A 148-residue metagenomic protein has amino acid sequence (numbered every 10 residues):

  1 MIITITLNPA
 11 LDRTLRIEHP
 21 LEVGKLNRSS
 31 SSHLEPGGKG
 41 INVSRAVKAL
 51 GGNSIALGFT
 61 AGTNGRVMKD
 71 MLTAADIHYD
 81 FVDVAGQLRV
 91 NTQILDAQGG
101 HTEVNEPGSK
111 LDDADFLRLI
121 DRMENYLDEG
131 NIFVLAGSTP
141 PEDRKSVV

Functional and structural regions predicted by a protein language model:
M1-L57, R66-V67: Glycine-rich phosphate/adenosyl-contacting loop at the front of the ribokinase-like
I5-L7, F81, V134-L135: General beta-strand structural signal in soluble alpha/beta enzymes
V23-K25, A49-I132: Conserved N-terminal subdomain of the carbohydrate kinase-like
L26-S31, E106-P107, A136-S138: Short, basic, glycine/proline-bearing loop/turn elements
S109-D112, T139-D143: Short, small-residue-enriched loops and turns at beta-alpha junctions that line or gate enzyme active sites
G130-E142: Short acidic, glycine-rich surface-loop motifs adjacent to enzyme active sites
V147-V148: Conserved small/polar residues in nucleotide/adenosyl-binding loops
